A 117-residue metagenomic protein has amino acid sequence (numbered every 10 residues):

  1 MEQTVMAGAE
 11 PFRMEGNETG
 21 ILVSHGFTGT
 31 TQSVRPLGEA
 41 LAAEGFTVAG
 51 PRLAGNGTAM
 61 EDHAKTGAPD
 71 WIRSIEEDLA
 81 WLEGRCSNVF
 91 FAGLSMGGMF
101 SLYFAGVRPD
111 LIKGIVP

Functional and structural regions predicted by a protein language model:
Q3-A59: Short, surface-exposed "cap/lid" segments of acyl-processing enzymes
A49, V89-F90, K113: Conserved beta-strand positions in the Rossmann-like core of class I SAM-dependent methyltransferases
A59-F90: Catalytic nucleophile-loop/oxyanion-hole region of alpha/beta-hydrolase and closely related hydrolase-like folds
G93-G97, S101: Gly/Ala-rich beta-loop-alpha elbow adjacent to hydrolase catalytic centers
Y103-V107: Active-site signature of alpha/beta-hydrolase-fold catalytic machinery across serine- and Asp/Cys-nucleophile hydrolases
D110-P117: A conserved short beta-strand
